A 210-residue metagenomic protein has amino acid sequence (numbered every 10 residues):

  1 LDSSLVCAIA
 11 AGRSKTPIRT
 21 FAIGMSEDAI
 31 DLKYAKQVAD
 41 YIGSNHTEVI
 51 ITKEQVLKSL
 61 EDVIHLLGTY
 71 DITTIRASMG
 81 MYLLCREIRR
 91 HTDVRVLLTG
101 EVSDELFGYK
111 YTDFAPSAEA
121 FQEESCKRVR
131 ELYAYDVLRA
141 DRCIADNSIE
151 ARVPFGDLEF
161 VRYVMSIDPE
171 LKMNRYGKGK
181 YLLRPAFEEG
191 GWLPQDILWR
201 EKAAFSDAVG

Functional and structural regions predicted by a protein language model:
L1-G191, D207-V209: ATP-dependent adenylate-handling active sites, centered on carboxylate activation for C-N bond formation
P194-E201: A short alpha-helix-loop-beta-strand transition element characteristic of N-terminal alpha/beta dinucleotide-binding
